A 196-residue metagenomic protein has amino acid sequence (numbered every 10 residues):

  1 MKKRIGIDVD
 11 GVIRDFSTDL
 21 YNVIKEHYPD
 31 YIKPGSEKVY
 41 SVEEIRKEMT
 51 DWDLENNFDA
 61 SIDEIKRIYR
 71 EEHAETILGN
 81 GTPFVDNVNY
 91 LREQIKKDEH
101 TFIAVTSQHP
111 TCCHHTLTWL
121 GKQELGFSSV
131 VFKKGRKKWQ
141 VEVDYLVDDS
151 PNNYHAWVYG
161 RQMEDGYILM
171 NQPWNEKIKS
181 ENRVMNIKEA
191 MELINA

Functional and structural regions predicted by a protein language model:
M1-A60: Active-site neighborhood of HAD-like aspartate-dependent phosphohydrolases
K2, E99, F127-S128, E142-D144 (+2 more regions): Short, well-ordered alpha-helix to beta-strand connector turns
E55-A74: Short, basic/glycine-rich phosphate-binding loops at helix/coil junctions that contact nucleotide phosphates
R70-I103, P110-H114: Short, acidic loop-to-helix structural element flanking the phosphoryl-transfer center in phosphate-processing enzymes
V105-V158: Substrate-recognition "cap/lid" segment bordering the active-site pocket of phosphatases
W119-V130, S180-A196: Structural recognition of alpha->loop->beta junctions
L146-I187: Acidic, Mg2+-coordinating phosphoryl-transfer loop and its flanking beta/alpha structural elements, shared across
